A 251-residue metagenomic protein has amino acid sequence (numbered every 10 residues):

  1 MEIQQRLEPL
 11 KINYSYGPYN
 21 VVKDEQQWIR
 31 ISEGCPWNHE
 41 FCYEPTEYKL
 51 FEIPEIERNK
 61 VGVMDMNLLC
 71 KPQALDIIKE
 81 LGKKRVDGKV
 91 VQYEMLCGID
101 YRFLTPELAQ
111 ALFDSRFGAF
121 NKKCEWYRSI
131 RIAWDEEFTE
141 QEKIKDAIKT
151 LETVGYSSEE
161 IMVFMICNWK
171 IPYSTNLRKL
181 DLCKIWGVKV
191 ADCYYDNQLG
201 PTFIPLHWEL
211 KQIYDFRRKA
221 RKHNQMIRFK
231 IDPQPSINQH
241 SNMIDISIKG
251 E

Functional and structural regions predicted by a protein language model:
M1-E25, W37: Flexible, acidic/Gly-rich N-terminal and inter-domain linker regions that tether and position cofactor-handling modules
E2-Q5, W28-R30, G62-D65, E94-M95 (+1 more regions): A structural signal for short, well-ordered beta-strand segments and their strand-loop junctions that often border
N20-E57: Canonical Radical SAM [4Fe-4S] cluster-binding loop centered on the CxxxCxxC motif and its immediate flanking residues
S32-G34, Q141, K145, Y173-L177: Non-membrane alpha-helical structural segments and their capping/turn regions in soluble enzymes
C35, V63, I132, C183 (+1 more regions): Conserved, mostly hydrophobic/aromatic
W37-H39, K49-L50, C70-P72, E140 (+2 more regions): Short catalytic/ligand-binding loop motif for oxyanion handling, primarily in non-cytosolic enzymes, centered on
E57-M162, C167-W169: Conserved SAM/AdoMet-binding glycine-rich loop
Y156, I166-E251: Auxiliary Fe-S-binding modules of radical SAM enzymes
